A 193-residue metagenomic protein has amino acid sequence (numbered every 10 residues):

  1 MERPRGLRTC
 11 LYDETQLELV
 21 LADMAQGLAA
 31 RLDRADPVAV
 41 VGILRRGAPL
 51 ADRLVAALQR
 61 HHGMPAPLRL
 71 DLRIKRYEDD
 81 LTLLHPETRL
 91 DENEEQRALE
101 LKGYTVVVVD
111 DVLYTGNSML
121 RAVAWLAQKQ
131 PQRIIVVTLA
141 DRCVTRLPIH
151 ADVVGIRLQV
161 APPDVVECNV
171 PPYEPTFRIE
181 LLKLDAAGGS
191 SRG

Functional and structural regions predicted by a protein language model:
M1-G193: PRPP-associated nucleotide enzymes
